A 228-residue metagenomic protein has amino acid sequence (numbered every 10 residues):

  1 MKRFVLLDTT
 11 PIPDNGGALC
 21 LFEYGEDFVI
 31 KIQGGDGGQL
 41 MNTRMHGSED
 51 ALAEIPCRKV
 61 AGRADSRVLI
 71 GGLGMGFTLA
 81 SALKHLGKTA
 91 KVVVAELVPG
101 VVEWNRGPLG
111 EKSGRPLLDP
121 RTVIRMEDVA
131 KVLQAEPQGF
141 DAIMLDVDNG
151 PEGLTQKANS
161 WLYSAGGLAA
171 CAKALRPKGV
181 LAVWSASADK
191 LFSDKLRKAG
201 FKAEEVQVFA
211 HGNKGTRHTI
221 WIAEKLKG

Functional and structural regions predicted by a protein language model:
M1-V29: N-terminal auxiliary segments of SAM/dcSAM-dependent transferases
P11-D14, Q33-L40, R63: Intrinsically disordered, low-complexity coil segments
Y24, Q33-G35, L145-D148, L226: Generic beta-structure capping elements
Y24-R44: A short, structured beta-strand/loop element
H46-L175, V183-A186, D194, A199 (+1 more regions): The AdoMet/dcAdoMet-binding core of the Class I SAM-like
K190: Active-site environment of divalent metal-dependent phosphoester hydrolases
W221-G228: C-terminal lobe and adjacent flexible extensions of AdoMet/dcAdoMet transferase-like proteins
